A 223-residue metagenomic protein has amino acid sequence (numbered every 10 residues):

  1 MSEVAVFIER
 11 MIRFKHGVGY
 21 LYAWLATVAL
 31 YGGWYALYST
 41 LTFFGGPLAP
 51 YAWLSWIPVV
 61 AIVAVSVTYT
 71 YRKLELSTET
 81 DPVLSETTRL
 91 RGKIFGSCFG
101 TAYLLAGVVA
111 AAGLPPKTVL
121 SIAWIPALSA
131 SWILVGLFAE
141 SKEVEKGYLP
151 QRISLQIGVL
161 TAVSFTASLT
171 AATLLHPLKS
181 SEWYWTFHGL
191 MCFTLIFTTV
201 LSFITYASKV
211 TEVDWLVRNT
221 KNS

Functional and structural regions predicted by a protein language model:
M1-Y22: N-terminal juxtamembrane cytosolic/stromal segments of multi-pass membrane proteins
H16-A26, L74-G100, V144-V163, T211-S223: Cytoplasm-facing juxtamembrane segments at the starts of transmembrane helices in multi-pass membrane proteins
A23-Y31, A52-I62, F99, S121-W124 (+4 more regions): Hydrophobic alpha-helical transmembrane segments of polytopic
A26-A111: Selected alpha-helical membrane-embedding segments in polytopic membrane proteins
T40-W56, V108-W124, A171-G189: Membrane-helix interface and helix-disruption motif detector
V60-V65, I125-L137, F193-I204: Alpha-helical transmembrane segments and their membrane-interface exit regions
F95-L160: Membrane-proximal helix-loop-helix units in multi-pass membrane proteins
L137-S223: Terminal transmembrane helical module of multi-pass membrane proteins
